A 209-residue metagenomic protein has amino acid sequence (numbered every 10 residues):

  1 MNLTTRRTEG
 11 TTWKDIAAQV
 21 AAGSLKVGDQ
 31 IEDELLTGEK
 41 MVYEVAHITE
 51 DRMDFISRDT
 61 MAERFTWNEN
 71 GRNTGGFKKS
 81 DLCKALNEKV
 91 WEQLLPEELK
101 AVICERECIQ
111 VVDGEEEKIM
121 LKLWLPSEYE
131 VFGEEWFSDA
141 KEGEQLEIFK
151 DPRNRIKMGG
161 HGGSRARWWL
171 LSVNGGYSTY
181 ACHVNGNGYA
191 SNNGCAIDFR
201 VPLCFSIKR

Functional and structural regions predicted by a protein language model:
M1-R209: Collagenous Gly-X-Y triple-helix signature in extracellular proteins
